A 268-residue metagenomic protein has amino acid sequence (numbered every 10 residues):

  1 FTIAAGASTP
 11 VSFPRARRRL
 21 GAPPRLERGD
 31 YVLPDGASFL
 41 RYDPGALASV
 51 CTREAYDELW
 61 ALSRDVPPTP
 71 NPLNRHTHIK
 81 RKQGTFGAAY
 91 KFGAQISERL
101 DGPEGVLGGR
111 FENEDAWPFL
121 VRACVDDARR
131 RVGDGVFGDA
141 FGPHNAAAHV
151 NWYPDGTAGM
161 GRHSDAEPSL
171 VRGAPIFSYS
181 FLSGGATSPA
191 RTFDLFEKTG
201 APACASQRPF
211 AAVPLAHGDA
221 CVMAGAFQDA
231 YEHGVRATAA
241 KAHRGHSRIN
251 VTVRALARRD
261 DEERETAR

Functional and structural regions predicted by a protein language model:
F1-R268: Non-heme Fe(II) oxygenase metal-center motifs and adjacent flexible, charged/small-residue loops
